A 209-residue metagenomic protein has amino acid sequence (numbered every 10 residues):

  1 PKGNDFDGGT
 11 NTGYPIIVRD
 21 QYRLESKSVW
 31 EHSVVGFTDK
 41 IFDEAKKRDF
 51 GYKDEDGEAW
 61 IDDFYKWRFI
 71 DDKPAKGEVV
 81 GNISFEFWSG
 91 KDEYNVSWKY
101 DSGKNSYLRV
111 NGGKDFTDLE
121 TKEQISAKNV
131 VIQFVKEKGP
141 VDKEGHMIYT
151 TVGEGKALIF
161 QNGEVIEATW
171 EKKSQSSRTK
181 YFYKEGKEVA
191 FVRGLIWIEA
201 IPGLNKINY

Functional and structural regions predicted by a protein language model:
P1-Y209: A surface/extracellular/periplasmic glyco- and lipid-processing/surface-interacting theme
